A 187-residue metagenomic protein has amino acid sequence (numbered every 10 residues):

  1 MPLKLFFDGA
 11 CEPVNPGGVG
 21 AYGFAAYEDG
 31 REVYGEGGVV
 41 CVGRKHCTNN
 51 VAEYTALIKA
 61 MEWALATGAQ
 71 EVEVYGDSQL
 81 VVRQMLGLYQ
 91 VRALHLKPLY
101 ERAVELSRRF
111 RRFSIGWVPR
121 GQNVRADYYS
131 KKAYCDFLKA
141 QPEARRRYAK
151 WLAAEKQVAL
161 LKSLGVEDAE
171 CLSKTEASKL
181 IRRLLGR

Functional and structural regions predicted by a protein language model:
M1-V51, T55, E62-A66: RNase H-like nuclease fold core
A10-P16, I58-S130, Y134: RNase H catalytic domain
G18, E28, W117-Y128, K132-Y148 (+1 more regions): Charged, low-complexity C-terminal accessory regions
A21, E71, V158: Exposed beta-strand and adjacent loop surfaces of beta-rich binding modules that mediate intermolecular recognition
R44, T48-N49, L88-V91, V118 (+1 more regions): Pocket-edge positions in alpha/beta enzyme catalytic cores
A140-Q141, R145-R187: Interfaces that engage single-stranded nucleic acids at replication/repair/recombination sites
